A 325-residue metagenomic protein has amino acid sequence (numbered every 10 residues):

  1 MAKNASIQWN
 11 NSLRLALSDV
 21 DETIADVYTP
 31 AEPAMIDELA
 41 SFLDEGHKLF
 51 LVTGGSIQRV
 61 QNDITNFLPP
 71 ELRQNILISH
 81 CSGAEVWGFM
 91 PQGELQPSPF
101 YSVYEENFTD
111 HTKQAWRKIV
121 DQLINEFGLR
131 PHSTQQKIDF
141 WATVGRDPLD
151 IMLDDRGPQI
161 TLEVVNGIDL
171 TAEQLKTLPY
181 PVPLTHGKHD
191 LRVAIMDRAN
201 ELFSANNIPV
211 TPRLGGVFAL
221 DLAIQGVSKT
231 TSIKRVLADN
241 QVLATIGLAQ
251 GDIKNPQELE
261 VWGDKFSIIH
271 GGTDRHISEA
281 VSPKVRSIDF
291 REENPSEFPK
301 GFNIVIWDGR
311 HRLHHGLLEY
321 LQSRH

Functional and structural regions predicted by a protein language model:
M1-V20, A34-S41, T65-E71: Non-catalytic pre-domain segments flanking phosphatase-related domains
A5-L15, A31-E32, A223, T230-H325: Mg2+-dependent phosphoryl-transfer enzymes with acidic/Ser/Thr/Gly-rich catalytic loops
A16-D21, H80-A84, F89-Q92, D154-G157 (+3 more regions): Short loop/turn segments at strand-loop or loop-helix junctions that form parts of catalytic or ligand-binding pockets
P30-I151: Active-site phosphate-binding/coordination module
I36-L43, R117, N200, D274-S278 (+1 more regions): Short amphipathic alpha-helical segments and helix-helix/interface helices
V60-I64, F89, V164, H270-S278: A short acidic (Asp/Glu
Q135-L259, D264-K265: Conserved acidic, metal-coordinating active-site core of Asp-based, Mg2+-dependent phosphoryl-transfer enzymes
